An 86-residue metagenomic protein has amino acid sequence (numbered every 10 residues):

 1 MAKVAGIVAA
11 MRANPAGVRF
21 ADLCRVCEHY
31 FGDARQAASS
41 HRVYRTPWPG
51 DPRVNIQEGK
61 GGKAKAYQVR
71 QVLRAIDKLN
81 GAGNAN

Functional and structural regions predicted by a protein language model:
M1-K3, W48, A85-N86: Ribonuclease/tRNase effector modules and their secretory precursors
A2-P15: Positively charged, polyanion-binding regions of nucleic-acid-associated proteins
R12-F31: Polyanion-binding surface elements
E28-K60: A short, structured beta-strand/loop element
E58-N86: C-terminal structural segments of small proteins and small subunits
